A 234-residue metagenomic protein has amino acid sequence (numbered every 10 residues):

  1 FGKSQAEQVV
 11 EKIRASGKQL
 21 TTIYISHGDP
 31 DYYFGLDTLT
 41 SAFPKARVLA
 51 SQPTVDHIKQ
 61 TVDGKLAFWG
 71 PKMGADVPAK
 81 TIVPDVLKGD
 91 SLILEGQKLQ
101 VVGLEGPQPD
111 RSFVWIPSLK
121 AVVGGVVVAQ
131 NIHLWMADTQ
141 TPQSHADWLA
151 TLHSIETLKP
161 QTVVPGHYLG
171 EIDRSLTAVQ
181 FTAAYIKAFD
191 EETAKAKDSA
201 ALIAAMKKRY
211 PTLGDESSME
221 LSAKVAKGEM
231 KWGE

Functional and structural regions predicted by a protein language model:
F1-G2, E105-G106, D110-A188: Metallo-beta-lactamase
F1-I23: Pre-active-site segment of Zn-dependent metallo-hydrolases
Q5, D31-F34, H57-K59, I132-H133 (+1 more regions): Extracytoplasmic/secreted cell-surface and envelope-processing proteins
A6-E11, Y32, P109-D110: N-terminal post-signal-peptidase region of extra-cytosolic proteins
A15-S91: Active-site HxH/HxHxD metal-binding segment of metal-dependent hydrolases
K18-T21, P44-R47, Q97-K98, S118-L119 (+1 more regions): Loop/turn elements at helix/coil->beta-strand transitions in domains of secreted/extracellular proteins
H57, T157-T162, L169-E234: Accessory terminal helices/loops
S91-Q100, I116-V122: Beta-strand-turn-beta hairpins that frame and shape the catalytic cleft of phosphate-ester-processing enzymes
